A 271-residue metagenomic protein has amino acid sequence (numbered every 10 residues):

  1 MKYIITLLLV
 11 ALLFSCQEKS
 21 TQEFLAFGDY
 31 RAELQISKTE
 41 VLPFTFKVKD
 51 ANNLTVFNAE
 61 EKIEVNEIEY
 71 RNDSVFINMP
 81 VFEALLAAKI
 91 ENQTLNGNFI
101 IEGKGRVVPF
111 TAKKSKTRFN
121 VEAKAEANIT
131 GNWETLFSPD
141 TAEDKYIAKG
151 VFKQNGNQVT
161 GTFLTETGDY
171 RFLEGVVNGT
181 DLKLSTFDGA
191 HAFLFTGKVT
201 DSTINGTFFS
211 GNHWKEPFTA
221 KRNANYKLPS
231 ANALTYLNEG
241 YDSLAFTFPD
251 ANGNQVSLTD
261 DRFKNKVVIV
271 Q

Functional and structural regions predicted by a protein language model:
M1-F27: Bacterial Sec-dependent N-terminal signal peptides
C16-S20, S115-E122, L228-L234, G253-S257: A short, compositionally biased domain-edge/stem linker segment
F24-I90, F119-V199: Central antiparallel beta-sheet cores of small beta-barrel/beta-sandwich binding domains
L95-V121, G206-N232: Short, structured interface segments
N223-D261: N-terminal "domain-start" segment that seeds a small globular fold
N265-V268: Alpha/beta-hydrolase fold active-site loops
